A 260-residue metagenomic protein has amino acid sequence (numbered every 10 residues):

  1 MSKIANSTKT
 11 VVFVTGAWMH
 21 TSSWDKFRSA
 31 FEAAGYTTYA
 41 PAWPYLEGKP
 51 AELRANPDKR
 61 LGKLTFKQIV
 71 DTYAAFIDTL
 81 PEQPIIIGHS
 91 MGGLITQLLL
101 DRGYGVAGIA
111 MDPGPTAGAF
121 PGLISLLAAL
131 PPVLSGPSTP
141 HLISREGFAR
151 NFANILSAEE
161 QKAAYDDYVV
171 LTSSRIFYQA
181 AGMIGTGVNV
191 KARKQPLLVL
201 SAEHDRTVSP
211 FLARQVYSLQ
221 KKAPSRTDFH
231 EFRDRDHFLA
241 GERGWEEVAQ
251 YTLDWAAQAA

Functional and structural regions predicted by a protein language model:
I4-E52: Short, surface-exposed "cap/lid" segments of acyl-processing enzymes
V12-G16, A42, H89, S201-A202 (+1 more regions): The conserved beta1-alpha1 loop
K67-P84: Conserved acidic catalytic loop of the alpha/beta-hydrolase fold
I87-G92, T96: Gly/Ala-rich beta-loop-alpha elbow adjacent to hydrolase catalytic centers
Y104-S138, I176-M183: Flexible "cap/lid" loop of the alpha/beta hydrolase fold
R193, V199-S201, D205: Short beta-strand/loop motif that positions the catalytic acidic residue of the alpha/beta-hydrolase fold
R206-Q215: Conserved alpha/beta-hydrolase "acid-adjacent" motif
R226-A260: Catalytic active-site module of serine/aspartate enzymes centered on a nucleophile-bearing elbow/loop
